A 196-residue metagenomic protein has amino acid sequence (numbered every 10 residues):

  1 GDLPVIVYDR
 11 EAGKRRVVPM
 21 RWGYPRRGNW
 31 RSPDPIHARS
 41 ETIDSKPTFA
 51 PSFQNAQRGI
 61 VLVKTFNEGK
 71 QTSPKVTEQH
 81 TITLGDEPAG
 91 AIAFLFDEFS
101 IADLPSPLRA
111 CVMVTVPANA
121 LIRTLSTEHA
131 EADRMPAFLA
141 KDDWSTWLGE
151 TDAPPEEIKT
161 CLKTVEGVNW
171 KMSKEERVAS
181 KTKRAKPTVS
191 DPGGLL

Functional and structural regions predicted by a protein language model:
G1-G59, T83, A93, L104-C111: Short, His- and charge-rich active-site/binding loops that engage polyanionic ligands
V5, V61, I92, R134 (+1 more regions): A residue-level signal for conserved active-site and pocket-lining positions in enzyme catalytic cores
Y24-R27, K75-F99, T115-A118: Short edge-strand/loop segments of extracellular domains
I36, V114-L196: C-terminal accessory segment of soluble enzyme catalytic cores
K46-P51, Q79-H80, I101, R123-S126: Catalytic micro-motifs at enzyme active sites that drive phosphoryl/nucleotidyl and oxygen chemistry
L62-V63, A140: A secondary-structure boundary/capping signal
N67-K70: Short active-site loop/helix that positions an aromatic residue
S100-L121: Catalytic core of the SET domain in histone-lysine N-methyltransferases, recognizing conserved active-site
